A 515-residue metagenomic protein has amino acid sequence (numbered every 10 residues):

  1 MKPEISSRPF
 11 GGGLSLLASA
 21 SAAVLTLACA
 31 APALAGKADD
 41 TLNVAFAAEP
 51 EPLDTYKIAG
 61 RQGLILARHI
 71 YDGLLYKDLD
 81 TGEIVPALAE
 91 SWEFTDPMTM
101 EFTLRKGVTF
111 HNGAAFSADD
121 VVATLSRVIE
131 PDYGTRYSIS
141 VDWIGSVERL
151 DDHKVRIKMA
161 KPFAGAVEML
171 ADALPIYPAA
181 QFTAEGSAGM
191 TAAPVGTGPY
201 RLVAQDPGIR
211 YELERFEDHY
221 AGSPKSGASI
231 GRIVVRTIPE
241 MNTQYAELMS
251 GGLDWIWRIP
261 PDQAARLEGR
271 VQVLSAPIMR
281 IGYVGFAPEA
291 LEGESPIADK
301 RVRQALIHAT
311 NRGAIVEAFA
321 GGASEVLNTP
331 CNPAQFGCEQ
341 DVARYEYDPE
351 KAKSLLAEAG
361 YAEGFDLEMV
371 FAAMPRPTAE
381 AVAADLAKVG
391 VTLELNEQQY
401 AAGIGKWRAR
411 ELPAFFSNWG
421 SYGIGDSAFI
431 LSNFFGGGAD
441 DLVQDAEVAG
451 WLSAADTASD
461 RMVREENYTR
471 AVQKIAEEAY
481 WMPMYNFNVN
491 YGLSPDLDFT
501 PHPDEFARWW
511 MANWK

Functional and structural regions predicted by a protein language model:
S21, D40, D206-R210, M279-G282 (+3 more regions): Detector for C-terminal structural segments
N43, S117-S126, D152-K158, G198-P199 (+6 more regions): Alpha-helical secondary-structure segments
A45-T95, S126, V195: N-terminal lobe/hinge region of extracytoplasmic solute-binding protein
A48-L64, L88, A114, R136-Y137 (+4 more regions): A structural "hinge/loop" feature
E90-G134, L150, R156, E247 (+1 more regions): Aromatic- and charge-enriched surface segment that lines or borders ligand/interaction sites
E93, T103, S138-Q181: Surface-exposed binding/hinge segments that line and control ligand-binding clefts or catalytic entry sites
H111, S140, K158-P175, T191-T243 (+3 more regions): Aromatic-rich, solvent-exposed beta-strand/loop patch
Y200, G293, E325-E358, P377: Structural transition elements
